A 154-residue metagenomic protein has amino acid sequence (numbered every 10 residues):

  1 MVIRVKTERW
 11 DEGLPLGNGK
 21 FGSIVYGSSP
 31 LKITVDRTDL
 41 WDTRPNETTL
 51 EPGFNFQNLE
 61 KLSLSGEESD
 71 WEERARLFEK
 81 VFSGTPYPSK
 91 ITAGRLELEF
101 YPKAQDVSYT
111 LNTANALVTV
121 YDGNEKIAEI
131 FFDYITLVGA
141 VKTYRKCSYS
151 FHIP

Functional and structural regions predicted by a protein language model:
M1-P154: Aromatic-residue-lined binding/catalytic grooves and analogous aromatic/hydrophobic interfacial grooves in multimeric
